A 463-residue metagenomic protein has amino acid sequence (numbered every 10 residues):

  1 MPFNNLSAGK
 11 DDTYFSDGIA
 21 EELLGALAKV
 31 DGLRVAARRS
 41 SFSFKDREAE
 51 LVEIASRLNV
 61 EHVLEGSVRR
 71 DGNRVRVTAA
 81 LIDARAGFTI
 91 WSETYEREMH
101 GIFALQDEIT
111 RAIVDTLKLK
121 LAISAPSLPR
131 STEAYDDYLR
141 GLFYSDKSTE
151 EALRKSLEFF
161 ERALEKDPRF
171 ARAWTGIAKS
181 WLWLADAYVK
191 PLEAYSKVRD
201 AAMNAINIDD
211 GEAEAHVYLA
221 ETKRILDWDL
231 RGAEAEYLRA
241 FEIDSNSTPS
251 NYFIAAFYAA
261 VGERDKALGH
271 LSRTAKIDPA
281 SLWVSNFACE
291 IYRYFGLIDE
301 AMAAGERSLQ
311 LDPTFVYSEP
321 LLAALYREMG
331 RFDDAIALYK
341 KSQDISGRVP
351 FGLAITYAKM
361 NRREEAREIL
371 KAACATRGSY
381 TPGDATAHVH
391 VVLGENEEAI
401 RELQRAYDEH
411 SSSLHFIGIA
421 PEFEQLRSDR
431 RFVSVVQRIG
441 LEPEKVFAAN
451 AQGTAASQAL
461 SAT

Functional and structural regions predicted by a protein language model:
M1-L322, Y326-K341, I345, A420-P421: Acidic, proline/glycine-rich low-complexity intrinsically disordered segments
A84-A86, V392, R430: Short, ordered coil/turn segments that flank beta-strands lining enzyme active or ligand-binding pockets
A171-R172, A213-E214, T248-P249, S281-W283 (+5 more regions): Boundary/linker segments of alpha-helical solenoid repeat arrays
A178, A354-R363, L414-R430: TPR/TPR-like alpha-solenoid helical repeat scaffolds
E242, A275-D278, L309-D312, K340-G347 (+3 more regions): Solenoid-like repeat scaffolds
T314, A323-E402: Helix-coil-helix junctions within alpha-helical repeat/solenoid scaffolds
H390, E395-E424: C-terminal structured "cap/appendage" subdomains that terminate the fold
G418-T463: Terminal, low-structured helical/coil segments at or just beyond the last alpha-helical repeat
